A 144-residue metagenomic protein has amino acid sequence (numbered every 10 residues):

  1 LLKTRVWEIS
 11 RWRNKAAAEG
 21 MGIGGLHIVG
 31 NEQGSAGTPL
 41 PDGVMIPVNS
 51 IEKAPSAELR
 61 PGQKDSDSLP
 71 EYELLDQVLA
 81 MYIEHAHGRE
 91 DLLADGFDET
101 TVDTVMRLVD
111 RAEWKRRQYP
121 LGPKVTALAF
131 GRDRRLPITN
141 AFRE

Functional and structural regions predicted by a protein language model:
L1-E144: ATP/NTP-dependent adenylation/nucleotidyl-transfer catalytic domains that generate, transfer, or process NMP-activated
